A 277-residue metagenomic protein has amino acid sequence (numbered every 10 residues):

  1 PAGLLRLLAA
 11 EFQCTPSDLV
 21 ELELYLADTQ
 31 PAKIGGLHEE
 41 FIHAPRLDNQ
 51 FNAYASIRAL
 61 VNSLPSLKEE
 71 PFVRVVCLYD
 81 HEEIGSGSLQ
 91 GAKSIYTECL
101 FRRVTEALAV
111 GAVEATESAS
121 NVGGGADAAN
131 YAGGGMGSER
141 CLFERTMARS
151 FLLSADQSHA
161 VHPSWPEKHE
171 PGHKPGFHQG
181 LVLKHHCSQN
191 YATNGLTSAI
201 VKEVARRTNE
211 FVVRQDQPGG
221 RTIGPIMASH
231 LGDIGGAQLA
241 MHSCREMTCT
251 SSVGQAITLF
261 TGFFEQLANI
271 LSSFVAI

Functional and structural regions predicted by a protein language model:
P1-A44, N62: Soluble metallo-hydrolase cores and metallopeptidase-like ectodomains found primarily in the secretory/periplasmic
G3, F51-A59, L196, I200 (+1 more regions): Short amphipathic alpha-helical face segments that pack within enzyme cores and frequently flank/anchor catalytic
G3-D18, R149, L153, S158-S243 (+2 more regions): Active-site-adjacent substrate-binding region of metalloamidase/peptidase-like peptide-processing proteins
C14-E23, S66-V76, V110-G123, D127-R149 (+2 more regions): Flexible, glycine/charged-enriched surface loops at secondary-structure junctions
I34-E117, L142: Acidic, glycine-rich loop-and-beta core segments that form the ion-binding/anion-interacting portion of active sites
G35-P45, E82, L181-C187, L239-E246: Glycine- and acidic
L60-L78, A129-A132, G236-I277: His/Asp/Glu-rich mid-to-C-terminal helical/loop segments that flank catalytic regions of hydrolases
E98-S120, A129-Q179: A glycine- and small/hydrophobic-rich beta-loop-beta segment that serves as a flexible "lid/hinge" or phosphate-binding
